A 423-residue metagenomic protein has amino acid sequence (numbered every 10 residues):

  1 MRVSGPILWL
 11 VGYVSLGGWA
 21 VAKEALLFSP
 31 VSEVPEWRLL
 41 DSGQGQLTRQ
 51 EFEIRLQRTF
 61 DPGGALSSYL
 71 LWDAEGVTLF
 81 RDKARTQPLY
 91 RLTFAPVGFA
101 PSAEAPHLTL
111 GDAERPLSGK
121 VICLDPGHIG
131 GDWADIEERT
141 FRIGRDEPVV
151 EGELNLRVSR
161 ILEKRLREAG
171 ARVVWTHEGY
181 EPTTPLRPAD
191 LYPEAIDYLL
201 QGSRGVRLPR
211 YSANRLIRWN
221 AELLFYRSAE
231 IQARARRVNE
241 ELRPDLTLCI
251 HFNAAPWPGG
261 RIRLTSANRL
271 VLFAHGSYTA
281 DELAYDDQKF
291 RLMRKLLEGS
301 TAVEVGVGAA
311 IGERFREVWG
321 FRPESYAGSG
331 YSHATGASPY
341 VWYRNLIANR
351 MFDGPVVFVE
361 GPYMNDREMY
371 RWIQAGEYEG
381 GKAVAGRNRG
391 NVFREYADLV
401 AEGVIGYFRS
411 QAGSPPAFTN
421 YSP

Functional and structural regions predicted by a protein language model:
G5-I7, G18-P423: Catalytic-site microenvironment of enzymes that process N-acetyl-hexosamine-containing cell-wall polysaccharides
G12-G17: N-terminal signal peptide c-region/cleavage motif recognized by signal peptidases
